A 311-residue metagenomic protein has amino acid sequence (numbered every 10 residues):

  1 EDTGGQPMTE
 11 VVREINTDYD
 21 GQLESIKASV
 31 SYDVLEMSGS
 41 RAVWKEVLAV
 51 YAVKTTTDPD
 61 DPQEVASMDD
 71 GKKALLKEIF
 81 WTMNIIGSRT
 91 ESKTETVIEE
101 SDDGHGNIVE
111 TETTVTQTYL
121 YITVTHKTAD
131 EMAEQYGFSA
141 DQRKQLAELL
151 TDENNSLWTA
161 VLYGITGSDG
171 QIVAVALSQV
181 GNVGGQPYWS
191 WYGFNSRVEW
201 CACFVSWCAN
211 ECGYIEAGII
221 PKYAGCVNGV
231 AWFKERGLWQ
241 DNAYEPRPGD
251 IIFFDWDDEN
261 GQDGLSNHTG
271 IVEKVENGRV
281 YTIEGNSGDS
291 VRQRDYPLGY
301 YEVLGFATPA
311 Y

Functional and structural regions predicted by a protein language model:
E1, S178, G213, Y244-E245: Secondary-structure-rich domain cores
E1-G170, A174: Membrane-proximal envelope biogenesis segments
V11, G164-S168, G193-C201, Q240-Y244 (+2 more regions): Extracytoplasmic/periplasmic, Sec-exported soluble proteins
V43, S139-A140, G225, G237 (+1 more regions): Helix N-terminus capping/helix-initiation residues
E148-Y214: N-terminal capping segments
I215-D289: ...with weaker cross-activation on analogous glycine-rich loops/strands in unrelated enzymes
E276-Y311: Active-site signature of cysteine proteases
